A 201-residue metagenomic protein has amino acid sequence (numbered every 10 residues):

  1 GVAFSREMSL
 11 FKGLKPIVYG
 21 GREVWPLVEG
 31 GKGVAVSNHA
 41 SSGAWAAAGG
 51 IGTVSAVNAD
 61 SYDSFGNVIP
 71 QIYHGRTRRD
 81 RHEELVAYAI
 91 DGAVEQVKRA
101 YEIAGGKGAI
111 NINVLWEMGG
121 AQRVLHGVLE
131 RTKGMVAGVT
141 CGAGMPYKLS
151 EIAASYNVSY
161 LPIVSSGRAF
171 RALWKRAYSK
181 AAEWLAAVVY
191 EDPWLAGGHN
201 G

Functional and structural regions predicted by a protein language model:
G1-G201: Active-site entrance/lid segments in N-terminal catalytic domains of soluble metabolic enzymes
